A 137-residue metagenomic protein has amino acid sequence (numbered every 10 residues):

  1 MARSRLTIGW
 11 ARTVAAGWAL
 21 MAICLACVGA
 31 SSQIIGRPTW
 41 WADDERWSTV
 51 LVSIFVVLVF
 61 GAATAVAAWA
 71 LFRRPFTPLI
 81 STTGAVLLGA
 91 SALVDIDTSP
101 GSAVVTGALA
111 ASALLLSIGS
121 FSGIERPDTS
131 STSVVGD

Functional and structural regions predicted by a protein language model:
M1-R3, W40-T49, P127-G136: Cytoplasmic juxtamembrane interface segments
T7-A16, L20, S112-D137: Membrane-water interface at the C-terminal end of transmembrane alpha helices
R12-A15, R74-G84: Membrane-interfacial loop-to-transmembrane alpha-helix junctions, especially the N-terminal start
V14-F60: Hydrophobic transmembrane helix segments
R37-P38, V104-L115: Membrane-interface extramembranous regions
F60-A67, A85-L93, A113-L114: Hydrophobic, membrane-inserted alpha-helices
A62-L79: Juxtamembrane helix-break-helix junctions at the cytosolic face of small multi-pass alpha-helical membrane proteins
L79-A108: Membrane-helix boundary connector in multi-pass membrane proteins
